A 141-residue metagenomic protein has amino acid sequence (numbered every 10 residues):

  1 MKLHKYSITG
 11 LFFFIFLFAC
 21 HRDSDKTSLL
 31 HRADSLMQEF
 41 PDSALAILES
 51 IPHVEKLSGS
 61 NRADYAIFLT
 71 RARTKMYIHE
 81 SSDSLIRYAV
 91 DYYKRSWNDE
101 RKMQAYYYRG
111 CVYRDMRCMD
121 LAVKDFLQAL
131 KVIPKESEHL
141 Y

Functional and structural regions predicted by a protein language model:
K2-I8, F12, F16-Y141: A "functional boundary" signal
